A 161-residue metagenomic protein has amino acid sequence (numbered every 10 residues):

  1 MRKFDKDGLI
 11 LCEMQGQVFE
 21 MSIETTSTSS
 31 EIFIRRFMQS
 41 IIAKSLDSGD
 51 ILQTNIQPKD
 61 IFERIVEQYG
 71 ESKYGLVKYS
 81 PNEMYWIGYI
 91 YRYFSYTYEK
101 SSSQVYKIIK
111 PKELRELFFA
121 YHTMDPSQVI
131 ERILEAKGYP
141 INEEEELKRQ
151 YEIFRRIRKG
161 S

Functional and structural regions predicted by a protein language model:
R2, K6-L9, Y85-S101, I109-Y121 (+2 more regions): A structured, charge-rich N-terminal accessory region that forms the first stable segment of a protein and links
F4, G8, C12, Q17-V66: N-terminal interaction modules that seed assembly of large macromolecular complexes
C12, E31-I34, A43, K59-V66 (+6 more regions): Generic detector of well-ordered alpha-helical segments enriched in charged/polar residues, highlighting helical
M21-T25, S72, Y93, T97: Alpha-helix C-capping/helix-to-loop hinge sites
S22, I34-F37, S80-W86, I90 (+1 more regions): General detector of folded, globular domains
T28-R35, E71-V77, S102-Y106: Short, surface-exposed acidic
I51-E83, T97: Long, compositionally biased
F118-S161: Glycine-rich, aromatic-bearing surface loops/beta-hairpins
